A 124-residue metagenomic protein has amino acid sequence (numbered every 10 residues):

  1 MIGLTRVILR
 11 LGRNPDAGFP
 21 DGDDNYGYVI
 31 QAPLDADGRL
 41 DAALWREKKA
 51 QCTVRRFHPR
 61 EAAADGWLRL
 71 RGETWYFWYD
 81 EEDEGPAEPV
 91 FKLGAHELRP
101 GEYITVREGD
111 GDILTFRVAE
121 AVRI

Functional and structural regions predicted by a protein language model:
M1-R46, H58: N-terminal intrinsically disordered, low-complexity, charge/repeat-rich segments that act as generic
I2-G3, L70-E73, L98-E102: A short, compositionally biased
R6-I8, G27-Q31, Y76, Y103-T105 (+1 more regions): Ordered hydrophobic segments in well-structured contexts
R10-G12, Q31-D35, R71, W78-D80 (+2 more regions): A structural detector for beta-sheet-dominated domains
Y28-A32, A64-L70, F116: Broad, structure-driven detector of short, well-ordered beta-strand segments within folded domains
K49-P89: Short beta-strand/loop turn elements enriched in aromatics
W78-I124: Short, compact, well-ordered microdomains
